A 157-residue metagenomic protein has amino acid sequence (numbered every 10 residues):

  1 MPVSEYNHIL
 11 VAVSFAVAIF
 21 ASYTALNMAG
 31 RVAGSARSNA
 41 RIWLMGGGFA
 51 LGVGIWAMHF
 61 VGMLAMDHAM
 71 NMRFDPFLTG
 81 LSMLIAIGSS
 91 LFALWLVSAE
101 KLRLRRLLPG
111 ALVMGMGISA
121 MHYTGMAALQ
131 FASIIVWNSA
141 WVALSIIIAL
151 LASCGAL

Functional and structural regions predicted by a protein language model:
M1-L157: Polytopic alpha-helical membrane-helix bundles and their juxtamembrane interface segments in multi-pass membrane
